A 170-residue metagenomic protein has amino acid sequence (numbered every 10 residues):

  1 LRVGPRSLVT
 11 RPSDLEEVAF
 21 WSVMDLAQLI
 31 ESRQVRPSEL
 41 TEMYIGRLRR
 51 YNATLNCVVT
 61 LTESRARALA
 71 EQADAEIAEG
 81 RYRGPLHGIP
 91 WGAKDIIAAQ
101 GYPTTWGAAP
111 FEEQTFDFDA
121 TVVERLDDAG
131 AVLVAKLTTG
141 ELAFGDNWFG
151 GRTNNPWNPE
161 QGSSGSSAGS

Functional and structural regions predicted by a protein language model:
L1, L29, R33, R47-Y51 (+4 more regions): A broad "ordered helical/assembly scaffold" signature
L1-L69, A78: An N-terminal boundary/leader segment
D25, M43, Q72, T121 (+1 more regions): Alpha-helical scaffold segments in soluble metabolic enzymes
Q34, R49-P110: N-terminal, positively charged, Ser/Thr/Ala/Gly-biased leader segments that form transit/presequence-like amphipathic
L86-S170: Short glycine/serine-rich loop/turn segments
